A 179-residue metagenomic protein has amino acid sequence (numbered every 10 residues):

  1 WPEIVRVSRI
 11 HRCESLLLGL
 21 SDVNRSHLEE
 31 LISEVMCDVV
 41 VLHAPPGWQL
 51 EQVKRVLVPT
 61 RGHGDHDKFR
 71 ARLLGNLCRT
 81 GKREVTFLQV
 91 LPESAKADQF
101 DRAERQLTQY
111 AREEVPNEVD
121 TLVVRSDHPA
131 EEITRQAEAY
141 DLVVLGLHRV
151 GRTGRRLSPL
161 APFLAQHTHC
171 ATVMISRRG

Functional and structural regions predicted by a protein language model:
P2, R6-A95, E114-D120, E131 (+2 more regions): Intrinsically disordered or low-complexity boundary/linker segments at protein termini and domain junctions
P2-V5, R105-Q109, R125-E138: A short, acidic, amphipathic alpha-helical segment used as a generic capping/interface helix at domain edges
D65-R70, Q99-E104, R125-S126: A general structural motif
F87-Q109: Acidic, proline/glycine-rich short linear motifs
F100, S126, I133, G154-L157: Short amphipathic alpha-helix initiation/capping segments at coil-to-helix junctions
